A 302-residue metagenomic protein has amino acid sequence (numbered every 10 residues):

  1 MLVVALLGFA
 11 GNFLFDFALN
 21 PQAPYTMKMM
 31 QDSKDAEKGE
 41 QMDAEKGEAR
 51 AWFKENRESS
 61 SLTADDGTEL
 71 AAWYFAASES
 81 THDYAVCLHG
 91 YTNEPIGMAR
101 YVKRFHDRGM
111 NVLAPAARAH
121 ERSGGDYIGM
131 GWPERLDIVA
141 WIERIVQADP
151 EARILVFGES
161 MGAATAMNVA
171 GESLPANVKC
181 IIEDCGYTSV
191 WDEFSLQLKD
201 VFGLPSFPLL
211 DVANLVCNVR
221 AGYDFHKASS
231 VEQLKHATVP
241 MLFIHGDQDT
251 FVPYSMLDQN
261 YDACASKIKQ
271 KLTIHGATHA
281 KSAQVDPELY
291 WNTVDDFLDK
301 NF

Functional and structural regions predicted by a protein language model:
L2-T63: An N-terminal hydrophobic leader/cap segment in hydrolases
V102-G124: Conserved alpha/beta-hydrolase
I128-D149: Alpha/beta-hydrolase active-site loop
N168-D224, E232: Hydrolase active-site cap/lid region
S230, V239, P253-D262: Short alpha-helix in the alpha/beta-hydrolase fold that links the catalytic acid
H236-T238, F243-H245, D249: Short beta-strand/loop motif that positions the catalytic acidic residue of the alpha/beta-hydrolase fold
D247-V252, A280-K281: Acidic catalytic loop of the alpha/beta-hydrolase fold
A277-W291: Catalytic histidine-centered segment of alpha/beta-hydrolase-like enzymes
